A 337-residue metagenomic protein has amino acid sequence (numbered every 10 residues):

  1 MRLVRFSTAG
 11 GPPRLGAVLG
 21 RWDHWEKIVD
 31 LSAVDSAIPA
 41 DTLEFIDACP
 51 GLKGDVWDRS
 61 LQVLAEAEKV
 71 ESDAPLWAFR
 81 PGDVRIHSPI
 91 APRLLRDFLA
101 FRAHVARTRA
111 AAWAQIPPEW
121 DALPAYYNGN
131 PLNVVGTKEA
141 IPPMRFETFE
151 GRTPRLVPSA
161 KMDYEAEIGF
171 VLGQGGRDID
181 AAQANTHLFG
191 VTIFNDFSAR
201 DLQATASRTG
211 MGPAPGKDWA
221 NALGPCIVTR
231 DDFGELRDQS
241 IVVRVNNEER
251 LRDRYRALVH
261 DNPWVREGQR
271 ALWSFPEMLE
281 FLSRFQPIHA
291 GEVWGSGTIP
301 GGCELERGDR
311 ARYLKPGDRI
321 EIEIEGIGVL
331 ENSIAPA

Functional and structural regions predicted by a protein language model:
M1-S7, A40-D253, P276: Active-site microenvironments in enzyme catalytic cores
R2-G20: N-terminal basic/disordered segments at the start of proteins
A9-P13, L61, F79, R200-A337: Catalytic-pocket segment enriched in acidic/His residues
G16, K138-E139, G317: Glycine-centered loop/turn motifs
V18-R21, R107, P142-F149, D253-D261 (+1 more regions): Short regulatory "switch" loops immediately downstream of catalytic or recognition motifs within protein catalytic
W25-I46: A short, surface-exposed interaction/processing loop segment used at functional sites
L31-A33, A110, E139, A335: Surface loops and adjacent helix of pleckstrin homology
